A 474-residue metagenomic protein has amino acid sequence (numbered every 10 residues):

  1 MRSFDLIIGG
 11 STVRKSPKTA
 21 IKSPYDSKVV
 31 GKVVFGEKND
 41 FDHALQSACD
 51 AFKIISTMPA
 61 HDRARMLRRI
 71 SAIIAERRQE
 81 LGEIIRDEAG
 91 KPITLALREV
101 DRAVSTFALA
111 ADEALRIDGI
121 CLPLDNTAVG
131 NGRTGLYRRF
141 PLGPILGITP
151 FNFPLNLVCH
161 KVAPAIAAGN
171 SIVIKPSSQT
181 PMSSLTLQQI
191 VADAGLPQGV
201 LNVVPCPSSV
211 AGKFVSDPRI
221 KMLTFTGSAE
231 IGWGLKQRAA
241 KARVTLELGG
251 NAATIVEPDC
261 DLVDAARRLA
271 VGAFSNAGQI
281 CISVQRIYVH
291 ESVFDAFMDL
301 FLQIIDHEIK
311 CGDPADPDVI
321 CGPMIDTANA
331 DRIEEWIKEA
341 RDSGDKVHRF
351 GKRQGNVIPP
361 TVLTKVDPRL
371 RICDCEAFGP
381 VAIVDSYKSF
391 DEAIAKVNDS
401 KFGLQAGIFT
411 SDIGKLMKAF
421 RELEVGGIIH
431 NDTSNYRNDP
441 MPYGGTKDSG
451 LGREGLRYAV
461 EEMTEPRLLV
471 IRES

Functional and structural regions predicted by a protein language model:
M1-R133: N-terminal Rossmann-like NAD(P)+-binding subdomain of aldehyde/semialdehyde dehydrogenases
S27, R63, I85, F107 (+9 more regions): Residue-level signal for inorganic ion chemistry
K28-K32, L196, I220, I255 (+3 more regions): Conserved C-terminal structural/oligomerization subdomain of aldehyde/semialdehyde dehydrogenase
V29-G36, D50-T57, L146-G147, T254-E257 (+5 more regions): Short, well-ordered beta-strand elements within core beta-sheets of diverse protein domains
F52, S56, S71-R78, G82 (+17 more regions): Structural signal for hydrophobic packing residues in well-ordered secondary-structure cores of soluble enzyme domains
L122-D264, Y387: Rossmann-like NAD(P) dinucleotide-binding subdomain of oxidoreductase/dehydrogenase enzymes
S171-V173, V347, G427: A short hydrophobic/small-residue beta-strand
E230-D367, H430: ALDH superfamily catalytic-core signature
